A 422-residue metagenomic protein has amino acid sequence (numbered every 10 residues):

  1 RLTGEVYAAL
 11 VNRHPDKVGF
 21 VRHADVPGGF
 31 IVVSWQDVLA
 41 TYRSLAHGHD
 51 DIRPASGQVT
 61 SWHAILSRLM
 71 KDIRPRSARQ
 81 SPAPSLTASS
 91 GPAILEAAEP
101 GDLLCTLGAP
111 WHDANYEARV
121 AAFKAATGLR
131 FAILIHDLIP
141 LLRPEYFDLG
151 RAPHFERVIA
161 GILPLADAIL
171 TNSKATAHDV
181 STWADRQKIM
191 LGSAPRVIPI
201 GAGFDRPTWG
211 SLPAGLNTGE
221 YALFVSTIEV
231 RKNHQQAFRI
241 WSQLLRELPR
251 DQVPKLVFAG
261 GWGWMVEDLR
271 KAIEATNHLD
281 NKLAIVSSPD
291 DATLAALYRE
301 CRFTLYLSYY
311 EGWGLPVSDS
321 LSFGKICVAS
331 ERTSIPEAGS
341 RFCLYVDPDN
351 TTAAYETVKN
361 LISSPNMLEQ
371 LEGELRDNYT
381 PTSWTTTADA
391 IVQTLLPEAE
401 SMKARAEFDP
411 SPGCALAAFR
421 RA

Functional and structural regions predicted by a protein language model:
R1-A422: Carbohydrate transferase catalytic cores enriched for Leloir-type hexosyltransferases
